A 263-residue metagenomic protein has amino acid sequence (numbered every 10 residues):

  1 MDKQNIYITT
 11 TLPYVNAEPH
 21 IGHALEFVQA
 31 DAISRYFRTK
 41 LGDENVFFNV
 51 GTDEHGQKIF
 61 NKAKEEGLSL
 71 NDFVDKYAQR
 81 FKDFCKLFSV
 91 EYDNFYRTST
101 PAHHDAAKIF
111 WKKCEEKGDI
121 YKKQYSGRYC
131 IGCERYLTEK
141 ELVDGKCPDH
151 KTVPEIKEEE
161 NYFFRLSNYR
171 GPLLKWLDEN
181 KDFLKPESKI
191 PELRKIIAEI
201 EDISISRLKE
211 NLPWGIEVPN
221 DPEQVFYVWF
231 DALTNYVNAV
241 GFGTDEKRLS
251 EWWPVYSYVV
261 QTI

Functional and structural regions predicted by a protein language model:
M1-D43, F47-V50, A102-A106, K157-I263: Structured secondary-structure scaffolds
T52-K58: Short, charge-patterned binding micro-sites
I59-E66: Glycine-rich loop at the start of a catalytic domain that most often binds anionic cofactors/ligands
E66-I216: Residue patterns forming the tRNA-binding/recognition surfaces of aminoacyl-tRNA synthetases and related DALR
